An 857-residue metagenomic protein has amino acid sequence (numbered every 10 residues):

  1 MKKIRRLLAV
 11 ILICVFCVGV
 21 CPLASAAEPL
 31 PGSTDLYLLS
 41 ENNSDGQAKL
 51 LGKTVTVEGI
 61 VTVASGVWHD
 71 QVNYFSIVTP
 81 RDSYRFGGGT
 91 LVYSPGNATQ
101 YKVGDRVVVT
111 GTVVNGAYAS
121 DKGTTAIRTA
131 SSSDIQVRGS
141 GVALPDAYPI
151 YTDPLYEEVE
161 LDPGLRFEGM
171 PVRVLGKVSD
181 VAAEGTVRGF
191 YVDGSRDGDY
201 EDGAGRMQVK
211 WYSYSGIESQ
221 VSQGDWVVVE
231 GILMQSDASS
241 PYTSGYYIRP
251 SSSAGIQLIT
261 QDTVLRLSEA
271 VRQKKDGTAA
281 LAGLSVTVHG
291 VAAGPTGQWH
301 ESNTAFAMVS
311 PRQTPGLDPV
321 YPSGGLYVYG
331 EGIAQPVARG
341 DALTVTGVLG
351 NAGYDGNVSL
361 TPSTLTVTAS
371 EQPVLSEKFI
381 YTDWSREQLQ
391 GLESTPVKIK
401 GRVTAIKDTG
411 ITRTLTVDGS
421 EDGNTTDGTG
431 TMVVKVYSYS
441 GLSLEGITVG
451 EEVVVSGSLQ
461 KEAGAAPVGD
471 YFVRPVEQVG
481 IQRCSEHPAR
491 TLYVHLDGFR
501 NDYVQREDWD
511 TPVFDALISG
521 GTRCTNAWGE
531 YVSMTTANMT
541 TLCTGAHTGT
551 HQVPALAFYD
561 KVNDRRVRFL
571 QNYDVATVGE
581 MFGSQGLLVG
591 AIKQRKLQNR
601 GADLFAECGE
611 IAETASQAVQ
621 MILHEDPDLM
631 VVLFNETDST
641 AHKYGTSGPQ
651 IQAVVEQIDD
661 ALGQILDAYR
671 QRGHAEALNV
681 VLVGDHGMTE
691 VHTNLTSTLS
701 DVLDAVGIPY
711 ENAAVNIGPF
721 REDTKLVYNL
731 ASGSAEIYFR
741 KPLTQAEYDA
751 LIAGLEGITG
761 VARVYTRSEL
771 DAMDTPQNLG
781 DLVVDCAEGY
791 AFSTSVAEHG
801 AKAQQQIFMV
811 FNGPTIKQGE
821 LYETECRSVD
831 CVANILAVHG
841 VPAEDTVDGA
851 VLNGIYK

Functional and structural regions predicted by a protein language model:
V10-G19: Bacterial N-terminal signal peptides
V18-P29: Sec-dependent signal peptide cleavage junction
E28-S485: OB-fold single-stranded nucleic acid-binding module
Y493, V513, Q657-L699, P776 (+3 more regions): Metal-dependent active-site segment of extracytoplasmic phospho-/sulfohydrolases and closely related
R500-S584, R600-A602: Active-site nucleophile/metal-coordination loop of metallo-enzymes that catalyze phosphate/sulfate and related
A612-I622, M630, D638-L678, D749-G760 (+1 more regions): A long, amphipathic alpha-helix that forms part of the scaffold/cap immediately adjacent to metal-dependent active
A677, G687-E736: Acidic/histidine-rich catalytic neighborhood
P719-N834: Active-site neighborhoods of enzymes that stabilize oxyanions during catalysis
